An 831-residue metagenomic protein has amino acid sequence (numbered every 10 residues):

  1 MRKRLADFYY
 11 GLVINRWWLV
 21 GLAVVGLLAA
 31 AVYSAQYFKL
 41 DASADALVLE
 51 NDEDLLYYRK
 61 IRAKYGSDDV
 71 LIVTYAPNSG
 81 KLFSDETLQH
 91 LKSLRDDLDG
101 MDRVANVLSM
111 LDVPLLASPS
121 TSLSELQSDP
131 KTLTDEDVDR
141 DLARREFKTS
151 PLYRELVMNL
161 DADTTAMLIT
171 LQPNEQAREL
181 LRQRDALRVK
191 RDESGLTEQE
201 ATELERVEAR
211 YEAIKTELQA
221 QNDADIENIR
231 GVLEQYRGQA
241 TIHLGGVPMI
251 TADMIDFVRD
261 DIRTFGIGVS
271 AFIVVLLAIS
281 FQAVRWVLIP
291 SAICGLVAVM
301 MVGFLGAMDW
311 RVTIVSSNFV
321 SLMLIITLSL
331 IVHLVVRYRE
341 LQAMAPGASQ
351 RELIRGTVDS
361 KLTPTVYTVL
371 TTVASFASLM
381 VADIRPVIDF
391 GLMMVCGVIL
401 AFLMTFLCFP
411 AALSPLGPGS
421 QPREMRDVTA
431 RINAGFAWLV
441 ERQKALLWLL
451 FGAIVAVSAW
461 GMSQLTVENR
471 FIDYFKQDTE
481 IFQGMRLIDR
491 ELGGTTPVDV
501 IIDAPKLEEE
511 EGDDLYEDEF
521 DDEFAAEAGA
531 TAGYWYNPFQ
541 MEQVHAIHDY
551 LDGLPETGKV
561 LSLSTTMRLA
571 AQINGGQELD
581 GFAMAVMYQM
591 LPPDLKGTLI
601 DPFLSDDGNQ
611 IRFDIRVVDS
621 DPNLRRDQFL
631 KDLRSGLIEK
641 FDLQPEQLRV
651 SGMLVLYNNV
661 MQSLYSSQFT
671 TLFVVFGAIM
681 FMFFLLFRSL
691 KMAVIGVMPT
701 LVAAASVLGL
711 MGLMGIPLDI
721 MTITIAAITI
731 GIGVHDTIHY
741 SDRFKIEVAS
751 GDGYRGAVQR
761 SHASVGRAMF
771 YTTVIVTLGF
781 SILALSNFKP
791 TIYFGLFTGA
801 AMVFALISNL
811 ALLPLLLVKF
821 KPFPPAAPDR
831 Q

Functional and structural regions predicted by a protein language model:
M1-A42, A46, E200-A201, E208-R470 (+2 more regions): Membrane-embedded transmembrane helical bundles of large multi-pass transporters/channels
F38-L56, V467-G484: Alpha-helical transmembrane signal-anchor/signal-peptide segments
K39-L108, E509-D518, A530-F539: Juxtamembrane extramembrane loops of integral membrane proteins
R59, A63, T134-I279, A283 (+3 more regions): Extracytoplasmic
D68, S84-Y153, D521: Non-transmembrane functional regions of envelope-associated proteins
V70, D102-A117, R144, R154-E155 (+6 more regions): Short beta-strand elements
I72, P77-S79, M110-Q127, S150-L168 (+5 more regions): Short beta-strand/turn "edge" motifs
L439, Q443-F582: Juxtamembrane segments of multi-pass membrane proteins
